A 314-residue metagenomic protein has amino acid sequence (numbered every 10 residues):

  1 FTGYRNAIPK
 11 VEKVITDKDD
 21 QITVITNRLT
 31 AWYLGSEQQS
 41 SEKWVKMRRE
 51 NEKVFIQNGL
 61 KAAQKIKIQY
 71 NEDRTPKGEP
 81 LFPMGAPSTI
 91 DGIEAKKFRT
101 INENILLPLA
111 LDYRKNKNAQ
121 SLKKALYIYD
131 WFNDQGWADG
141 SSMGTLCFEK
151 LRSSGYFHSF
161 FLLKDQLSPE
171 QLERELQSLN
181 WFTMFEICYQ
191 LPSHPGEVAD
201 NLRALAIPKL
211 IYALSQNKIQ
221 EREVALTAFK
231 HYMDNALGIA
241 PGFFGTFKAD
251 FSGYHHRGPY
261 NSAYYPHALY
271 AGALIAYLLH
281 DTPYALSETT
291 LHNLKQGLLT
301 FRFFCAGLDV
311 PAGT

Functional and structural regions predicted by a protein language model:
F1-E50: Intrinsically disordered, low-structural-confidence terminal and linker regions
V24, G35, S41-T314: Aromatic-lined, polymer-binding surfaces characteristic of secreted/periplasmic polysaccharide-degrading enzymes
